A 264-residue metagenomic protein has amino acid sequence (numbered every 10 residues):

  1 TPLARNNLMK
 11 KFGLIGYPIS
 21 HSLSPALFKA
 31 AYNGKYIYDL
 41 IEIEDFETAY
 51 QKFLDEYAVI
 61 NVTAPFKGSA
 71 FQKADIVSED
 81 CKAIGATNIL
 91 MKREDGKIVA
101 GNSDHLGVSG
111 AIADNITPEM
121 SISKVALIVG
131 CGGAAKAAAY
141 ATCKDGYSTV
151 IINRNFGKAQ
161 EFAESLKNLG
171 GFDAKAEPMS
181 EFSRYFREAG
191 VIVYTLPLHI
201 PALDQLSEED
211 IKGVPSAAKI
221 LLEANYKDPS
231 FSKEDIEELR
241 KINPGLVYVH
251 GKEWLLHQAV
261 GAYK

Functional and structural regions predicted by a protein language model:
P2-P118, D228, K233-E234: Phosphate/diphosphate ligand-binding glycine-rich loop within oxidoreductases
N6, M120-I122, C143, L206-K219 (+1 more regions): Short, conserved loop/helix-junction motifs that constitute active-site signature segments in enzyme catalytic cores
F12, V125-A126, T149, L221: Conserved hydrophobic helix-helix packing surfaces used for dimerization/oligomerization
G16, A100-H105, I112, I116 (+2 more regions): Glycine-rich adenosine-cofactor-binding loop
T63, T195-L196, A224: Short, well-ordered coil/turn residues at beta-beta hairpins and beta-strand->alpha-helix junctions within
S69, H199-L222, F231-E234: Rossmann-fold NAD(P) dinucleotide-binding segment
I152-E161, S165-L166, P178-L206: Active-site rim beta-loop-alpha module in soluble metabolic enzymes
I220-K264: Rossmann-fold NAD(P)-binding glycine/threonine-rich loop
